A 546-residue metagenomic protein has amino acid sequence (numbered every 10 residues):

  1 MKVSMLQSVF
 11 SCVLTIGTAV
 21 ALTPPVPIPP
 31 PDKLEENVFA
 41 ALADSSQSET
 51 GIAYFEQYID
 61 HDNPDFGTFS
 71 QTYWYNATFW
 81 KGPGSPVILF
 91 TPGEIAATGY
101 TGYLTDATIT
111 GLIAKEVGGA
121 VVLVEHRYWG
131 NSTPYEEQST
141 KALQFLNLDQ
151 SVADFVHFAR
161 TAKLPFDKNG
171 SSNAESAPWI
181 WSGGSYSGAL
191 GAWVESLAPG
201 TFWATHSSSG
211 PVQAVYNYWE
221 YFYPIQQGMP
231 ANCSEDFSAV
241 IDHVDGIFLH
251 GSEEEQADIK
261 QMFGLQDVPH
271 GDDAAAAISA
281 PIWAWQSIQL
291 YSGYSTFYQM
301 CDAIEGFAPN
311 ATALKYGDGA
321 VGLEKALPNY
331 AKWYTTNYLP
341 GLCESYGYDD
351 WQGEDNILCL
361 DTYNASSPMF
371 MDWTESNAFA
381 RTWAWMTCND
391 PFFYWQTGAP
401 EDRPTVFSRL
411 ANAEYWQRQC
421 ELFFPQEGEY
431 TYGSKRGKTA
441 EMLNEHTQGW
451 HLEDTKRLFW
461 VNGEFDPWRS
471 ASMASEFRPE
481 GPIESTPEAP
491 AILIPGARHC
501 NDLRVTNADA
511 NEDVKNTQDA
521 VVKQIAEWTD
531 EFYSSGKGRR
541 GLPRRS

Functional and structural regions predicted by a protein language model:
M1-V13: Classical eukaryotic N-terminal signal peptides for Sec-dependent ER targeting/secretion, especially the positively
F10-A120, N131, Q138, F145 (+2 more regions): Catalytic-loop region of hydrolases
Y128-K141, Y216, D502-L503: Glycine-rich "HGGG/HGxG" loop immediately N-terminal to the catalytic nucleophile of the alpha/beta-hydrolase
A142-G170: Alpha/beta-hydrolase active-site loop
K168-S185, L190: Alpha/beta-hydrolase fold nucleophile elbow
Y186-G200, T205, V212: Short glycine-enriched nucleophile-adjacent loop and the immediately C-terminal alpha-helix near the catalytic center
T201-A326: A catalytic-pocket lid/entrance helix-loop region that shapes and gates access to the active site across common
I282-P543: C-terminal subdomain of alpha/beta-hydrolase-fold enzymes, centered on the catalytic histidine and its supporting
